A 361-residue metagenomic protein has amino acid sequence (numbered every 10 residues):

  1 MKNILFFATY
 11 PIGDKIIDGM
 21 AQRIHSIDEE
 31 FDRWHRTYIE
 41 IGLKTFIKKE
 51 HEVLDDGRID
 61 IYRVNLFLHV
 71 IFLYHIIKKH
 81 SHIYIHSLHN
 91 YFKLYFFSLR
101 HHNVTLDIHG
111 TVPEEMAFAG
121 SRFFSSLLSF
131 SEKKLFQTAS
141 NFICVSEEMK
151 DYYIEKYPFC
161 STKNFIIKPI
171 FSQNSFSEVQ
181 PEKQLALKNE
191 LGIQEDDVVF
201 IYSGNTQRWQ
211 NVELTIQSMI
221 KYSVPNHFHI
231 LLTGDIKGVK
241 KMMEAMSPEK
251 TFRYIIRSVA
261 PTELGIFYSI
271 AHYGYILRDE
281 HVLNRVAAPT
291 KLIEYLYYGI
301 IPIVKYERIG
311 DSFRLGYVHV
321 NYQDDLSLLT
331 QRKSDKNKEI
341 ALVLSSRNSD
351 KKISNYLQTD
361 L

Functional and structural regions predicted by a protein language model:
M1-I47, Q217-P225: N-terminal subdomain of nucleotide-sugar transferases
L5-F7, Q194-Q210, I216-M219: Conserved donor-binding/catalytic core segment of Leloir-type glycosyltransferases
D18, Q207-Q210, S258, T262-F267 (+2 more regions): Nucleotide-sugar-dependent
G19-Q22, N321-L361: A charged, aromatic-enriched C-terminal amphipathic alpha-helix characteristic of glycosyltransferases across folds
V70-K78, F92, V112, F123-C144: Membrane-proximal helix-turn-helix segments that form the acceptor-binding/catalytic region of lipid-linked
L73-Y91, H102-T105: Short N-terminal targeting/anchoring amphipathic segment
K133, Q137-P181: Donor nucleotide-sugar binding/catalytic pocket of nucleotide-sugar-dependent glycosyltransferases
K240-Y273: Nucleotide-activated donor-binding/catalytic signature segment of Leloir-type glycosyltransferases, i.e., the conserved
